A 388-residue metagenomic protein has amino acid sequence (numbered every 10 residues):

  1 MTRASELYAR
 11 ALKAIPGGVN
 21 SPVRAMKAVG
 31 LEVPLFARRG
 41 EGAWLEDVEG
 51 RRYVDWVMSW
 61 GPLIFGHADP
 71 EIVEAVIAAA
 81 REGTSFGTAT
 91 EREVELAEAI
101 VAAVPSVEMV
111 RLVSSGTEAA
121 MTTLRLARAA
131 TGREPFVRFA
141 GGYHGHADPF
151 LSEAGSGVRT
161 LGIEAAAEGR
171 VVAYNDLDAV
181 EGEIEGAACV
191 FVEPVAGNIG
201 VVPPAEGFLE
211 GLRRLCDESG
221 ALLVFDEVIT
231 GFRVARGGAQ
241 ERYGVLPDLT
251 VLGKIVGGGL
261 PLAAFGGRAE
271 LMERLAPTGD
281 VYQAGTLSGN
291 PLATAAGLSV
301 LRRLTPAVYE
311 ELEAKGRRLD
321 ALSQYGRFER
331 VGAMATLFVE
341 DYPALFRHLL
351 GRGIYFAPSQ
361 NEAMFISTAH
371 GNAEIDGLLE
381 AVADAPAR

Functional and structural regions predicted by a protein language model:
M1-R388: Conserved N-terminal phosphate-binding loop of PLP-dependent enzymes in the Aspartate aminotransferase
